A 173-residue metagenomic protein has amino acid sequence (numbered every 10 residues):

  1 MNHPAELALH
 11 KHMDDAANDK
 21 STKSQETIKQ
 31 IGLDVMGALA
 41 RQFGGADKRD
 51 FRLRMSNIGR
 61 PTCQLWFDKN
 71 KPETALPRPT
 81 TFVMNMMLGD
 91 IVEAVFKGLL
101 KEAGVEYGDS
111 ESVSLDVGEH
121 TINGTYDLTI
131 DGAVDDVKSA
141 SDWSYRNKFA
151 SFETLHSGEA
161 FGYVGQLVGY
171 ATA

Functional and structural regions predicted by a protein language model:
M1-V134, S141-S157, F161: Metal-dependent nuclease catalytic cores that hydrolyze phosphodiester bonds in DNA/RNA, characterized by
Y163-A173: An active-site-proximal "capping" alpha-helix that borders the catalytic cofactor pocket
